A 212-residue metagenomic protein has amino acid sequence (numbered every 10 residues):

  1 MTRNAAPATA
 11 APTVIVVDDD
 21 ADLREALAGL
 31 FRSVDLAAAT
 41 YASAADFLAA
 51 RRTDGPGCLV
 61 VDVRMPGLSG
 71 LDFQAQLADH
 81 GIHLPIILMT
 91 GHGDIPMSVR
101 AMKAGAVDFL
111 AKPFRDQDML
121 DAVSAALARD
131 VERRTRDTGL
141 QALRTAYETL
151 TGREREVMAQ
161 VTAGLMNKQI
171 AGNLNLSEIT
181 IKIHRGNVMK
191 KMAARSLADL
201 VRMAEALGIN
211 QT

Functional and structural regions predicted by a protein language model:
M1-I15, A21, A28, S43 (+2 more regions): Non-catalytic signal-transmission and effector/linker regions of two-component phosphorelay proteins
A42-S43, P66-D72, G93: Acidic catalytic/metal-coordinating carboxylates
D46-A49, S69-H83, R100: Short amphipathic alpha-helix used as the core "switch/output" element in two-component signaling
D54-V61: Active-site beta3 strand of CheY-like receiver
D94-P96, L110, F114-S124, N173: C-terminal output helix
M166-D199: Recognition helix of helix-turn-helix DNA-binding domains
